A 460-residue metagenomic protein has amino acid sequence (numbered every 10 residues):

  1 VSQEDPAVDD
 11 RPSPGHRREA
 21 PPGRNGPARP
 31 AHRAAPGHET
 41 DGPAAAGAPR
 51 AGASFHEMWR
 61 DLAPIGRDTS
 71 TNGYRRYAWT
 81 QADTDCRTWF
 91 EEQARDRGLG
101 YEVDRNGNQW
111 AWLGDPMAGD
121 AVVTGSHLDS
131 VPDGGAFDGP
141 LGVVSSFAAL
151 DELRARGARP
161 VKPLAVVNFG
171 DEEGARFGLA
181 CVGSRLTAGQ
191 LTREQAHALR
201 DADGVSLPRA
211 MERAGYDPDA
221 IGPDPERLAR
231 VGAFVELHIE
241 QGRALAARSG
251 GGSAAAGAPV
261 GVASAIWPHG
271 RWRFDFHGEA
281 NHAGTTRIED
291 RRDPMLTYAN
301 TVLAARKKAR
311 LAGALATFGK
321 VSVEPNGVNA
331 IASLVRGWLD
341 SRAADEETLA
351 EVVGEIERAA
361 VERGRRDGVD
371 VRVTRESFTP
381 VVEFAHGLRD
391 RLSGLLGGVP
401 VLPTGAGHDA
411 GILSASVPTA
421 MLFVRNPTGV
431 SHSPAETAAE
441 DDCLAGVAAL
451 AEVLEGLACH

Functional and structural regions predicted by a protein language model:
G42, A46-T80: N-terminal capping segment at the start of a domain
A63, D68, G125-S126, V399-A449: Zn-dependent metallopeptidase/amidohydrolase metal-coordination segment
R67-G114: A non-catalytic alpha/beta surface segment that caps or lines the substrate-entry region of metallo-dependent hydrolase
R75-W79, T317-G327, W338-D345, D370-R389: A short beta-alpha structural unit
R97, R105, Q109-L141, S146: Catalytic-core environment of secreted peptidases
P132-D203: A generic, well-ordered mixed alpha/beta core segment in the N-terminal half of proteins
D171-E172, G178-E347: Midchain, well-structured core segments that form catalytic/ion-binding scaffolds
H282, T286-L311, R358, V424-H460: His/Asp/Glu-rich mid-to-C-terminal helical/loop segments that flank catalytic regions of hydrolases
